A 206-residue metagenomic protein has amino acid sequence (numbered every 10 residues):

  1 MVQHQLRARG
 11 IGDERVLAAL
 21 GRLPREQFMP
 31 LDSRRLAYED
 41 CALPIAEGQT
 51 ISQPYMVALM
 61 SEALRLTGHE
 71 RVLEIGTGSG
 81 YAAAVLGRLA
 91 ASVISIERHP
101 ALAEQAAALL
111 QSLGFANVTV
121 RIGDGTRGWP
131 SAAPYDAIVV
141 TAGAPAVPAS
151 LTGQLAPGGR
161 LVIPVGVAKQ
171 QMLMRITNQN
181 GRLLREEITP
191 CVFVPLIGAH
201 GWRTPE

Functional and structural regions predicted by a protein language model:
M1-T77, Y81-A84, L89, L102-T119 (+1 more regions): Class I SAM-dependent transferase core
R65-L184: Conserved nucleotide-cofactor-binding alpha/beta core module
